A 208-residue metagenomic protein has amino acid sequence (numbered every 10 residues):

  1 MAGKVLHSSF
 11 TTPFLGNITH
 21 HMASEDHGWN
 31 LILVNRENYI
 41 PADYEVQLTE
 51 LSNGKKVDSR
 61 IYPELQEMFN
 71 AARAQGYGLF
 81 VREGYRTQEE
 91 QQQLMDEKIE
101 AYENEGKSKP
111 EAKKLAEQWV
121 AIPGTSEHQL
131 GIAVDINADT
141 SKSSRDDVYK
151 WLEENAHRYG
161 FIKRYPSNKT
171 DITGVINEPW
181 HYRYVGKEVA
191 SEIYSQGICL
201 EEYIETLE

Functional and structural regions predicted by a protein language model:
M1-E208: Extracytoplasmic cell-surface/polysaccharide-interacting catalytic and binding patches
